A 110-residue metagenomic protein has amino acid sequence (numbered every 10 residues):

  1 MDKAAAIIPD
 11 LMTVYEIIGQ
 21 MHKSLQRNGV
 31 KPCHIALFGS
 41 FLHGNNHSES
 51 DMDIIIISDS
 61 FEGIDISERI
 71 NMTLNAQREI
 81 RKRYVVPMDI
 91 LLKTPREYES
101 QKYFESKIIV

Functional and structural regions predicted by a protein language model:
M1-A36, L42-E49, S58-V110: Catalytic core of pol beta-like nucleotidyltransferases
